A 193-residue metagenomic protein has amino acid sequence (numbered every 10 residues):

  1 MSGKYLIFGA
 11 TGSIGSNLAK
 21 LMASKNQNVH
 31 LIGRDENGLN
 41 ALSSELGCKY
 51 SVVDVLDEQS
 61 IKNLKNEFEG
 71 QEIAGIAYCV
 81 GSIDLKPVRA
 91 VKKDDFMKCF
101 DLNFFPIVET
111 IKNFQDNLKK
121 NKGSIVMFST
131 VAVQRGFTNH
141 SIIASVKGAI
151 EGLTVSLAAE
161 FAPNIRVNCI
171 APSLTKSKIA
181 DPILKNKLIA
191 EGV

Functional and structural regions predicted by a protein language model:
T11-G12: Conserved glycine-rich cofactor-binding loop
P87-V88, K92-F100, L188-V193: Substrate-binding pocket helix/loop in short-chain dehydrogenase/reductase
I111, V146: Active-site helix of classical SDR
D116, A158-P163: Alpha-helical segment proximal to the catalytic Tyr-Lys
T130: Residue(s) in the substrate-gating loop at a strand-loop-helix junction that position the organic substrate next
E151, F161-T175: Conserved Rossmann-fold SDR core element
L174-V193: A glycine/serine/threonine-rich, flexible loop-to-helix segment that serves as the NAD(P) cofactor-binding "lid"
